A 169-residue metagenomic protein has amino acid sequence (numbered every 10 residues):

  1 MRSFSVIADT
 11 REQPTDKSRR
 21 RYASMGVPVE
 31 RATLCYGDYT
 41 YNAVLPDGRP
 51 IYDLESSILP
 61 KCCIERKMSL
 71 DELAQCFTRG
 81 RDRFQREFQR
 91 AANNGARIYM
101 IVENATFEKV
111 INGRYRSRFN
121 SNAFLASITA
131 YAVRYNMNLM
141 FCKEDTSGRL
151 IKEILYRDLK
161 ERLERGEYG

Functional and structural regions predicted by a protein language model:
M1-L59, D71-G169: Non-catalytic C-terminal interaction segments of nucleic acid-processing enzymes
C62-M68: Conserved catalytic cores of phosphodiester-cleaving nucleases, focusing on short active-site segments
